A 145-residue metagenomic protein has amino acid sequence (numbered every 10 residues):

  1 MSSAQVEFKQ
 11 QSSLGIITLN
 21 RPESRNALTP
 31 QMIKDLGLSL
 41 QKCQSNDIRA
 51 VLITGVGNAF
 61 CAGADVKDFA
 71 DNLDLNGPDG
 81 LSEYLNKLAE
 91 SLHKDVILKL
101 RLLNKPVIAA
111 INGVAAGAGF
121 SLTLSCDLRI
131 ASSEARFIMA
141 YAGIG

Functional and structural regions predicted by a protein language model:
M1-V56: Conserved CoA-thioester-binding segment of acyl-CoA-metabolizing enzymes
V6, R25-T29, N72, S82 (+3 more regions): Domain-wide signal for the mature, well-folded portions of proteins, strongly enriched in nucleus-encoded organellar
R25, T29, N112, G119: Glycine-rich acyl-CoA binding loop
Q31-D35, L92, K99: Charged catalytic carboxylate motif
Q41-S45, D74, R101-L102: Residue-level signal for alpha-helix termini/capping positions
G55-V96, A115: Glycine- (often His-adjacent) and acidic-residue-rich active-site loop that binds/positions the CoA thioester
D95-N104, A110, A116-G145: CoA-thioester-processing core
